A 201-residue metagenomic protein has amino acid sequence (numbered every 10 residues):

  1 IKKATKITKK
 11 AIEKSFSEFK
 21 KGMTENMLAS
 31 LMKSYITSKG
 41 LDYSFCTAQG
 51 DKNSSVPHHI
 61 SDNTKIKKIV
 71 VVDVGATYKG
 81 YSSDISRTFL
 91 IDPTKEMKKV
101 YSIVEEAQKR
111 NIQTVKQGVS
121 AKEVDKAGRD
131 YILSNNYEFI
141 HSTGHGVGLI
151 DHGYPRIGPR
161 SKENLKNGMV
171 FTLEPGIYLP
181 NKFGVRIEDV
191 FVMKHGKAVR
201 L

Functional and structural regions predicted by a protein language model:
I1-L201: Active-site neighborhoods and metal-handling regions in enzymes and metal-associated proteins
